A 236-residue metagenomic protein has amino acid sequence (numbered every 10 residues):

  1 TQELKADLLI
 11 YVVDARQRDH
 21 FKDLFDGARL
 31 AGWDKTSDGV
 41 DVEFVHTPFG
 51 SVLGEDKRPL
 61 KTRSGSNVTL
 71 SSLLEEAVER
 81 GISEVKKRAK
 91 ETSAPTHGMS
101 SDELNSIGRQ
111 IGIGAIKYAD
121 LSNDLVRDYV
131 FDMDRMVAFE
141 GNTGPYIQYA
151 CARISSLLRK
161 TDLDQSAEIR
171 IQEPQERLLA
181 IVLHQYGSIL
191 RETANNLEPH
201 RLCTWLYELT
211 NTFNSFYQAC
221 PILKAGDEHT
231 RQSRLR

Functional and structural regions predicted by a protein language model:
T1-R236: Non-catalytic interaction-recognition regions
